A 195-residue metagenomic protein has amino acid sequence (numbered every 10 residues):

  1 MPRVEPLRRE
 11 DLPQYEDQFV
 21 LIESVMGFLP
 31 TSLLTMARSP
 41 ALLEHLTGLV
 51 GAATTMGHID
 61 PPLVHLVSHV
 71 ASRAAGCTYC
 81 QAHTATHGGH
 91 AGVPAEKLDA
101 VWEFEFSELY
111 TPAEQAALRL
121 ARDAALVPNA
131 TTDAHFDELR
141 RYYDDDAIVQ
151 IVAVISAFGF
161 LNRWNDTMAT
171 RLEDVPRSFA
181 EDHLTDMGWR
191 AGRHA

Functional and structural regions predicted by a protein language model:
M1-A195: Hydrophobic alpha-helical segments
